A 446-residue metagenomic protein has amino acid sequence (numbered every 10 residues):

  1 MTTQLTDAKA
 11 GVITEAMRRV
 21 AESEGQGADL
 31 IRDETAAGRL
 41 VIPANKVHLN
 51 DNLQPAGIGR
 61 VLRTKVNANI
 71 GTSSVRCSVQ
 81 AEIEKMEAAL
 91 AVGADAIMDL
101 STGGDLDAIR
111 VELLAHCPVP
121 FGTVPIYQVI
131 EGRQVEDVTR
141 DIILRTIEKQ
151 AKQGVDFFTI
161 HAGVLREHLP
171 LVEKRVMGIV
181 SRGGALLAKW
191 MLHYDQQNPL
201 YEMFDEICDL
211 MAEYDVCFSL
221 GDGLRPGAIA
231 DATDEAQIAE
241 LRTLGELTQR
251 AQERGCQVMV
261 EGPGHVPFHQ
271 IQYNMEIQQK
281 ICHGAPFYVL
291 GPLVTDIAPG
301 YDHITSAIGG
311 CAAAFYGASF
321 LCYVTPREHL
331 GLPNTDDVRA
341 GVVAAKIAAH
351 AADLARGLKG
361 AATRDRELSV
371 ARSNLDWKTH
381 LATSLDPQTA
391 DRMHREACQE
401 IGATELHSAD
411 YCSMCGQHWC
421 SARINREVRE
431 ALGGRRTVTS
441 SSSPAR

Functional and structural regions predicted by a protein language model:
T3-T295, Y301, A307-F320, G402: Alpha/beta enzyme core
R18-R19, N45, V324, S421-N425: Short hydrophobic alpha-helical segments that form membrane-spanning helices or hydrophobic packing faces of helical
P170-Y194, P226-A232, R250, H269 (+1 more regions): Catalytic or ion-coupling anion/metal-binding cores of large enzyme and transporter domains
I297-S306, C311-L358: C-terminal catalytic subdomain
